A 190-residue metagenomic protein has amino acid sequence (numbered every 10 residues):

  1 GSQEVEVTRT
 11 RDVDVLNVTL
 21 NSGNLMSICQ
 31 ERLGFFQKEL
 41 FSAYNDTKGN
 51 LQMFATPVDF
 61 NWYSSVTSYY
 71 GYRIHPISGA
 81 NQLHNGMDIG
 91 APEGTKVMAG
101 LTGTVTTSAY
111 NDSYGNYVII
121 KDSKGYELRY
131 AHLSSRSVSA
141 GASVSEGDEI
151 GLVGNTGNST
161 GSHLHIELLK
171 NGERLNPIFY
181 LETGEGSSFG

Functional and structural regions predicted by a protein language model:
G1-T19: Cationic-aromatic interfacial patches
V18, L25, Q30-L33: Cell wall/extracellular polymer interaction/catalysis modules
Q30-Y114, E146: Surface-exposed, glycine-biased beta-strand/turn segments
T67, T104-T106, S134, G151-G154: Conserved positions in beta-strands of structured domains
G71, G94, S123-G125, T156 (+2 more regions): Solvent-exposed coil/turn segments that connect beta secondary-structure elements in extracytoplasmic/periplasmic
Q82-N85, P92, A99-S137, S162-H163 (+1 more regions): Zn2+-dependent peptidoglycan hydrolase active-site motif and core
I89, Y117-I120, S145-S159: Short hydrophobic beta/alpha edge segments that flank linear recognition/processing sites
S139-A140, S145-E146, E167-G190: Acidic, glycine-rich catalytic/binding loops that coordinate metals and/or anionic ligands
